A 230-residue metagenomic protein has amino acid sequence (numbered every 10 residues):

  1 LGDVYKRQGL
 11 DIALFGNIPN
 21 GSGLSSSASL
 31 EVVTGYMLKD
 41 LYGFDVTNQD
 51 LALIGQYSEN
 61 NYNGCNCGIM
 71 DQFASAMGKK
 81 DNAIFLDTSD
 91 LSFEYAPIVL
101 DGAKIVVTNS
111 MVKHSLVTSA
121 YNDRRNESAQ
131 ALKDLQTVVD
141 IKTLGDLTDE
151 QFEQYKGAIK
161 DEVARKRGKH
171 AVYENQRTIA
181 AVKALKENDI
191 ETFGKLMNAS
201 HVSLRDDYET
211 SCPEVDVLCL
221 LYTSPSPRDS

Functional and structural regions predicted by a protein language model:
L1-Q8, Y222-D229: Conserved small/polar residues in nucleotide/adenosyl-binding loops
D3-P19: Glycine- and acidic-rich phosphate- and metal-coordinating loops
K6-L10, L38-I54: Phosphate-handling active-site elements
G16-L24, E59-G64: A short glycine/serine-rich beta->alpha loop
L24-F44: DPxDG-like acidic metal-binding loop motif
A28-T34, I69, R228-S230: Extended, hydrophobic alpha-helical segments in both membrane/secreted and soluble proteins
D45-F93, D216, L220: Alpha/beta catalytic cores of group-transfer enzymes, especially the acyltransferase/condensing modules of polyketide
N82-S224: C-terminal nucleotide
